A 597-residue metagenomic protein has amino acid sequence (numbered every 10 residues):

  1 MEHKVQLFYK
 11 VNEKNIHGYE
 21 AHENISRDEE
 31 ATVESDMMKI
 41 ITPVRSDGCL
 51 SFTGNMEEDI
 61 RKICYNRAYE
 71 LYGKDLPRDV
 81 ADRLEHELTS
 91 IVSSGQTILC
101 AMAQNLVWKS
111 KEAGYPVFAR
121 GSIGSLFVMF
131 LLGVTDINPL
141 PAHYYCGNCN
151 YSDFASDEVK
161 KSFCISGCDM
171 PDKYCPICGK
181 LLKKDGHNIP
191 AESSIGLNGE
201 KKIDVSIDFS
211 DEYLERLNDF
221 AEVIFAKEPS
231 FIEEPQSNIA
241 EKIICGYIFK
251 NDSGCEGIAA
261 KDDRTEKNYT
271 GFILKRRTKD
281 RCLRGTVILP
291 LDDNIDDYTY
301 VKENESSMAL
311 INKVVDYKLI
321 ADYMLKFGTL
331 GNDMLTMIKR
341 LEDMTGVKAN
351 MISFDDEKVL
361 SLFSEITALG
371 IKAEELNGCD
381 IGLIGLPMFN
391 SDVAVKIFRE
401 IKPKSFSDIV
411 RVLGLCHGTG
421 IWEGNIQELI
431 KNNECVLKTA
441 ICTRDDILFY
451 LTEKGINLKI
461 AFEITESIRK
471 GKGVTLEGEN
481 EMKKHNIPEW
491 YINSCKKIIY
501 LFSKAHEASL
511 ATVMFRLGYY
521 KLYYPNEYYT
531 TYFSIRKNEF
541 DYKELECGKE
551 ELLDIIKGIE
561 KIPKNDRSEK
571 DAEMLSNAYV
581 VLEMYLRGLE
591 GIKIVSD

Functional and structural regions predicted by a protein language model:
M1-R27, A31, I40-D597: Noncatalytic, beta-rich nucleic-acid-contacting surfaces in large DNA/RNA-processing enzymes
